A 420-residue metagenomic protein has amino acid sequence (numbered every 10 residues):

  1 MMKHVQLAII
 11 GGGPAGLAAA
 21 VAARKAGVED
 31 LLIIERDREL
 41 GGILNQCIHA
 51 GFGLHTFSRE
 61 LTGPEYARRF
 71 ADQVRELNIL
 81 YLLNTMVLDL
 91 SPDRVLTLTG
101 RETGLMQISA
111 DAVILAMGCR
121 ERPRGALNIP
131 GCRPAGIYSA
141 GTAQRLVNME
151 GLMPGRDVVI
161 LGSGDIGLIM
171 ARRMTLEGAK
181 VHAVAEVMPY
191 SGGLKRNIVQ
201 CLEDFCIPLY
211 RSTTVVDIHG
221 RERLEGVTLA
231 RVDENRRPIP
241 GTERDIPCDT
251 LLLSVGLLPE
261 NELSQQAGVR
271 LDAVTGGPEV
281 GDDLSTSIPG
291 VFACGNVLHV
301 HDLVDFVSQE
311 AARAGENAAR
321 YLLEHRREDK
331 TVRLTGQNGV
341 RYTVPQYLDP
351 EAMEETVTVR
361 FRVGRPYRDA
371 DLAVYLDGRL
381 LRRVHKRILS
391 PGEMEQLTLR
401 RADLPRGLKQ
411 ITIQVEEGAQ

Functional and structural regions predicted by a protein language model:
M1-I10, R68-D157, D233-G241, L252 (+2 more regions): FAD-binding core/adjacent interface of flavoenzyme oxidoreductases
M1-Q6, L61, L83, A319-Q420: Rossmann-like nucleotide/phosphate-binding core characteristic of flavoprotein oxidoreductases
K3-R69, Q73, R145-N148, P154-I198: Beta1-alpha1 glycine-rich phosphate/pyrophosphate-binding loop at the start of Rossmann-like nucleotide-binding domains
F57-E60, P64, R133, M188 (+4 more regions): Hydrophobic alpha-helical scaffolding
R69-P92, L96-L98, I108, T175-E262 (+1 more regions): A Rossmann-like FAD-binding core segment of flavoenzymes
L105-M106, A112-L209, T214-R223, G290-A293 (+2 more regions): Predominantly flavin-linked oxidoreductase catalytic cores and closely associated redox partners
L115, I137-V147, T250-H301: FAD-site-proximal beta/loop scaffold in flavoenzymes
C294-Q337: A conserved FAD-binding loop/helix module that cradles the flavin
